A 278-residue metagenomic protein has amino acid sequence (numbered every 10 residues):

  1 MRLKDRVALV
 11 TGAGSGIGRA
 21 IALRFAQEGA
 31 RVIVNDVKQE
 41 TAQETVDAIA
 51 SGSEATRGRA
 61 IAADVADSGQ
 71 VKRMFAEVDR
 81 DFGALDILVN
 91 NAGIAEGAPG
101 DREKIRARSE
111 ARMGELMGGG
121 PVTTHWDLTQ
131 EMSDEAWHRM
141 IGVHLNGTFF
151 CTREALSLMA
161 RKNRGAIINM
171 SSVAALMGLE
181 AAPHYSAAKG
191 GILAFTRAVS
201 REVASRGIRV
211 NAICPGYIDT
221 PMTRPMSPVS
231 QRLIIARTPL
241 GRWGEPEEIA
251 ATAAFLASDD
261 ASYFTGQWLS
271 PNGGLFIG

Functional and structural regions predicted by a protein language model:
R2-I33, V199: Canonical Rossmann dinucleotide-binding motif of NAD(H)/NADP(H)-dependent dehydrogenases/reductases, specifically
Q39-E40, A62-F75, D134, E247-E248: The beta1-alpha1 cofactor-binding region of Rossmann-like NAD(H)/NADP(H)-dependent oxidoreductases
I94, I105-F149, I168, I192: Catalytic Tyr-X3-Lys loop
A95, M177, A254, T265-G278: Short C-terminal tail/terminal secondary-structure segment of NAD(P)H-dependent dehydrogenase/reductase domains
T152, A188, T196: Active-site helix of classical SDR
S157, R201-E202, S262: Alpha-helical segment proximal to the catalytic Tyr-Lys
R164, A204, R209, P239 (+2 more regions): Short, small/polar-rich loop/turn modules that mediate ligand/substrate recognition or access, typified
S172: Residue(s) in the substrate-gating loop at a strand-loop-helix junction that position the organic substrate next
